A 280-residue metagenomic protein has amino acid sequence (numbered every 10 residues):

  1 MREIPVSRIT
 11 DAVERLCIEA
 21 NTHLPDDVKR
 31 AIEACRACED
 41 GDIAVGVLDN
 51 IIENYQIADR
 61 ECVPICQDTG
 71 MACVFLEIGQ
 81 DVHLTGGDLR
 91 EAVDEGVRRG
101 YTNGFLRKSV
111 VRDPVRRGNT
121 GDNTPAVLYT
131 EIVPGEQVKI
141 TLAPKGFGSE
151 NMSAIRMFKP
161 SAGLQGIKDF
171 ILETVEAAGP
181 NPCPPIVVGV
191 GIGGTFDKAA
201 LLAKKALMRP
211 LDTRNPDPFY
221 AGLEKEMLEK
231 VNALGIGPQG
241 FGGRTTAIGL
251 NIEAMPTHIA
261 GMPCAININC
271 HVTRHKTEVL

Functional and structural regions predicted by a protein language model:
M1-L280: Non-transmembrane, aqueous-exposed alpha-helical and coiled segments at domain scale
